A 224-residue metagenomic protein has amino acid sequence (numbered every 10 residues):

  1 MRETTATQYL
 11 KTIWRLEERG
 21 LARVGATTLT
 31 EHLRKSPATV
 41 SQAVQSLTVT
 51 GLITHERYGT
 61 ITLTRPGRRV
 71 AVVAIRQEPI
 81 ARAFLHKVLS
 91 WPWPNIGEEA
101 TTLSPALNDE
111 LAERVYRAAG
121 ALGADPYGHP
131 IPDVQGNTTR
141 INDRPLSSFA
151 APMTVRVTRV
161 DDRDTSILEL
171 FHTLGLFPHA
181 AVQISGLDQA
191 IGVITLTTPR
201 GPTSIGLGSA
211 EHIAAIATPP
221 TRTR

Functional and structural regions predicted by a protein language model:
R2-K35: N-terminal helix-turn-helix DNA-binding core of bacterial DNA-binding proteins
A38: Key DNA-contact positions within bacterial/archaeal DNA-binding proteins
S41-Q45: Short, hydrophobic-biased segments on the C-terminal half of alpha helices that form "recognition helices"
T48-E56: A short, conserved structural fragment
I53-T54, T62, P178: Short beta-strand(s) of the beta-wing in winged-helix/HTH DNA-binding folds
G59-E78: Basic, amphipathic "hinge/linker" alpha-helix immediately C-terminal to the N-terminal HTH DNA-binding motif
R76-A112: Ordered, amphipathic secondary-structure segments that act as subunit-interaction surfaces in large macromolecular
S104-H212: Mid-protein regulatory/catalytic core that forms ligand/cofactor-binding pockets and protein-protein interaction
